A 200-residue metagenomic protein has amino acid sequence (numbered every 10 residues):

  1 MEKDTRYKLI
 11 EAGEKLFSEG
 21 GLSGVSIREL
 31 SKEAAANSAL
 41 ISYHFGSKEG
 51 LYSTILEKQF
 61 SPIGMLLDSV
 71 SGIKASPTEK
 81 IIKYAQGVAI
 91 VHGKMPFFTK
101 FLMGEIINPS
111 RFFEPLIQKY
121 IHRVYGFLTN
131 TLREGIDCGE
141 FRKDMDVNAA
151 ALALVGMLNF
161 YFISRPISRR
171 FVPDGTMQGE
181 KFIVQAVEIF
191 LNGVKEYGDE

Functional and structural regions predicted by a protein language model:
T5-E14, L30, I55-Q59, I63 (+1 more regions): Generic hydrophobic, amphipathic alpha-helix propensity
K8, L16-G50, T54: Helix-turn-helix
L9-F17, V88, F190: Short hydrophobic clusters on alpha-helical segments that form packing/core surfaces in small helical domains
I55-Y84, F113, D137: Amphipathic alpha-helical linker/stalk segments
D68-F98, V147-L154, E180: Hydrophobic alpha-helical connector segments
E79, L116-Y120, D137-V155: All-alpha amphipathic helical-bundle segments outside canonical DNA-binding/catalytic cores that form hydrophobic
G87-I90, K94, H122, G126-C138 (+1 more regions): C-terminal peripheral helix-coil segments that are non-catalytic and often amphipathic
G93-P115, I163-R169: Amphipathic alpha-helical segments used for helix-helix packing
